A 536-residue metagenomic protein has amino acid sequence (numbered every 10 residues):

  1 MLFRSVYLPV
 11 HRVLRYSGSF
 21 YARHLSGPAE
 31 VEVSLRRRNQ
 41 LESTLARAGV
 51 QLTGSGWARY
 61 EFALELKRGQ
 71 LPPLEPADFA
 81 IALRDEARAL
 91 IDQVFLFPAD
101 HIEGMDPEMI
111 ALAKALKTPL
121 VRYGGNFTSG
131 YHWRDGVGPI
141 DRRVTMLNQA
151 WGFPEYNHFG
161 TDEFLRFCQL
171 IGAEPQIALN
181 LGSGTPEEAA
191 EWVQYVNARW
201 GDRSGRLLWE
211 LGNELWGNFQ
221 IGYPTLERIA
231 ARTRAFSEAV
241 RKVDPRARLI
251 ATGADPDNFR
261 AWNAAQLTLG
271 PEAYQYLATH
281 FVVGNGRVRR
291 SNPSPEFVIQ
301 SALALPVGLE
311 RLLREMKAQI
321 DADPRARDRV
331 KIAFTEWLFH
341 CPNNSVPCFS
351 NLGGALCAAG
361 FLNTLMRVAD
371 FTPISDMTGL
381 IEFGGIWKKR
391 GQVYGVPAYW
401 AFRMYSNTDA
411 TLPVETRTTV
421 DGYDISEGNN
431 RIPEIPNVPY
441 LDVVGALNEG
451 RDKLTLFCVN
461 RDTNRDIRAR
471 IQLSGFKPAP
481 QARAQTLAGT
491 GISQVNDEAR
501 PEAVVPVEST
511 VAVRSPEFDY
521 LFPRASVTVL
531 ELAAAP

Functional and structural regions predicted by a protein language model:
M1-N157, E174-Q176, S183-G184, A190 (+6 more regions): Extracellular and organelle-lumenal recognition/adhesion modules and their flexible linkers in secreted
Y21-S26, E65-K67, M404-N407, V459-D462 (+1 more regions): Solvent-exposed strand-to-loop "edge" motifs in beta-rich extracellular domains
A77-R88, L226-A359, V420-P436: Noncatalytic carbohydrate-binding groove/subsite architecture in carbohydrate-active enzymes
G124-G125, V196-T225, A251, H280-N285 (+2 more regions): Active-site groove signature of glycoside hydrolases
F127-T161, R166, L170, W200-I221 (+1 more regions): Aromatic- and acidic-residue-enriched carbohydrate-binding clefts of CAZyme catalytic domains
R329-V443, E449-D452: Aromatic/acidic polysaccharide-binding cleft in carbohydrate-active enzymes
P436-P478, A484, T528-E531: Carbohydrate-binding surface patches
F476-F518: Acidic, Ser/Thr/Pro-rich beta/coil linker or hinge segments at domain junctions
